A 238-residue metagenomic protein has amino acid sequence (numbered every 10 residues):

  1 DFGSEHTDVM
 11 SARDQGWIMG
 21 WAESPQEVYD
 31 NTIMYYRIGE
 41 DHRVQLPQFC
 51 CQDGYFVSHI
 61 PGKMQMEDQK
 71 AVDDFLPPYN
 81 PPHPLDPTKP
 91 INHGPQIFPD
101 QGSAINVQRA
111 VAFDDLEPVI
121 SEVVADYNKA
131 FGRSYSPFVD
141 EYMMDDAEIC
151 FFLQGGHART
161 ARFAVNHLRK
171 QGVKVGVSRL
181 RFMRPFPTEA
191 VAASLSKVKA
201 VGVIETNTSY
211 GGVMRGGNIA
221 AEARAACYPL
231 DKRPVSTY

Functional and structural regions predicted by a protein language model:
D1, V28, F56-S58, R184-P185 (+1 more regions): Short gly/pro/ser/thr-enriched loop/turn and capping motifs at secondary-structure boundaries
D1-S4, N31-M34, H59-M66, K70 (+3 more regions): Short acidic, glycine/serine/threonine-rich loops at helix termini
F2-G54, K232-Y238: Conserved thiamine diphosphate
S4, G20-D30, Q108-V119, L153-G156 (+2 more regions): Catalytic cores of large soluble enzymes that bind and process phosphate-bearing ligands
S4-V9, Q69-V72, S196-A200: Short, structured secondary-structure boundary patches
A12, D126-Y238: Thiamine diphosphate
Q15, A22-P25, Q52-G54, P87 (+3 more regions): Fold-independent oxyanion-binding glycine-rich loops and adjacent beta-strand/coil segments at enzyme active sites
P47-D140: Conformationally flexible catalytic loops at phosphate/diphosphate-handling active centers
